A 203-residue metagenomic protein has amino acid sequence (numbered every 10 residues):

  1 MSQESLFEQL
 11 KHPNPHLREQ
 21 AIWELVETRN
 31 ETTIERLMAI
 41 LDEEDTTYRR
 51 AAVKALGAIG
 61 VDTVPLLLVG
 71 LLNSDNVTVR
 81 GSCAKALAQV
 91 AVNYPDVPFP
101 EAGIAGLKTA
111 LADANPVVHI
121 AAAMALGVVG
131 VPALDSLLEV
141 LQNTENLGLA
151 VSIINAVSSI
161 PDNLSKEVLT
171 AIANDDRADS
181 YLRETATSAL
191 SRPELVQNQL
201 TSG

Functional and structural regions predicted by a protein language model:
M1, E8, P15-N30, A39 (+8 more regions): Structural detector for internal amphipathic alpha-helices that build alpha-solenoid repeat scaffolds
S2-Q3, I34, V64-P65, P100-I104 (+2 more regions): Core helices of alpha-solenoid repeat scaffolds
P13-N14, E44-D45, D75-N76, A114-N115 (+2 more regions): Short inter-helical turns and helix N-cap capping residues of alpha-solenoid HEAT/ARM repeat scaffolds
T170-R177: TPR/TPR-like (Sel1-like) alpha-helical repeat modules
L200-G203: Ankyrin-repeat-protein effector appendages
